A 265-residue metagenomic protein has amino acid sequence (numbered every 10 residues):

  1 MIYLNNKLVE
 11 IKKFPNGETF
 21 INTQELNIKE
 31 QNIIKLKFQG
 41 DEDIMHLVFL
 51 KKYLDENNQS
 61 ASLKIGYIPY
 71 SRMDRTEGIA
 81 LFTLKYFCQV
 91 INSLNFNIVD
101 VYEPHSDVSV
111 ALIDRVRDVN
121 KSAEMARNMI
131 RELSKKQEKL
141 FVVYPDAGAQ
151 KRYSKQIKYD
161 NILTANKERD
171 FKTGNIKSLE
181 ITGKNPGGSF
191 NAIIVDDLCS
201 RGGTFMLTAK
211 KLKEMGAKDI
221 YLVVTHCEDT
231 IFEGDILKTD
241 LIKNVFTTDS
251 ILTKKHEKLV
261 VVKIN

Functional and structural regions predicted by a protein language model:
M1-N265: PRPP-associated nucleotide enzymes
